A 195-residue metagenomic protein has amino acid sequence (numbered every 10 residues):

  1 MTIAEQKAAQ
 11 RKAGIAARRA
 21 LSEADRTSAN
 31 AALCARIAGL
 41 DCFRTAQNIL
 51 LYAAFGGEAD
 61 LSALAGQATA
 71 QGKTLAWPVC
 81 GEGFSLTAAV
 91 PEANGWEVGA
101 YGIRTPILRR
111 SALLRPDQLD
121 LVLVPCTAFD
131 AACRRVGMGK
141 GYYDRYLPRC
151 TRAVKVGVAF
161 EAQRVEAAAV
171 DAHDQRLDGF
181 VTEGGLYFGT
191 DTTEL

Functional and structural regions predicted by a protein language model:
M1-E5, A9, A16-E23, Q71 (+4 more regions): Surface-exposed, charge/polar-rich loops and edge strands
T2-D117: N-terminal active-site beta-alpha-beta segment that forms phosphate/nucleotide-binding and substrate-recognition loops
A32-L33, P125-F129: Short, charged low-complexity linear motifs
F55-G57, T127-A131: Short glycine-rich anion-binding loops that position phosphate/pyrophosphate groups of nucleotides and phosphorylated
G139: Short polar/charged helix/loop
